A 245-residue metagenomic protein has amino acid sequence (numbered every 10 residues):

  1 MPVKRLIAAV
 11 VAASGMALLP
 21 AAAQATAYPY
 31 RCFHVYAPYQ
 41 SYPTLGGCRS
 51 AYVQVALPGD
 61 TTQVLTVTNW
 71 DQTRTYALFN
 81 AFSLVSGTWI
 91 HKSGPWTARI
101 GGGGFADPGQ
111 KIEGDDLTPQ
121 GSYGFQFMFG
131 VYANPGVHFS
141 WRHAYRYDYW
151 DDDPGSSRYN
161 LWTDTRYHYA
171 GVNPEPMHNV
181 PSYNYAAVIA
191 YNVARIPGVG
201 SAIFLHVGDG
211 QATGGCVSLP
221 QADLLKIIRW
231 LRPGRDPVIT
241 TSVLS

Functional and structural regions predicted by a protein language model:
M1-A27: Secretory targeting and sorting signals
Y30-T213, L224-R235, S242-S245: Cell wall/extracellular polymer interaction/catalysis modules
G215-V217: Extracytosolic low-complexity repeat regions of secreted or lipid-anchored proteins
P220: Short, conserved phosphate/pyrophosphate- and ester-handling motifs at nucleotide-, phospho-/glycolipid
